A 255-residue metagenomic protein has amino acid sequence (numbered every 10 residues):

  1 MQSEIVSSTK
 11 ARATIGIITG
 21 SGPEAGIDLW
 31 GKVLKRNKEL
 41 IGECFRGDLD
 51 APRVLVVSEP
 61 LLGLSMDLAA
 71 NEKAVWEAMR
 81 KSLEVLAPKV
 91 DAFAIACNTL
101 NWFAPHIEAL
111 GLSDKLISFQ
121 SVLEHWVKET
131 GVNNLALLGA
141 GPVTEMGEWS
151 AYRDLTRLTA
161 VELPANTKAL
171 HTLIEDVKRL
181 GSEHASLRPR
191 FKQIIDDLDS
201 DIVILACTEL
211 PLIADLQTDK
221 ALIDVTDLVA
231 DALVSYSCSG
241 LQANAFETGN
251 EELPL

Functional and structural regions predicted by a protein language model:
M1-L255: Non-catalytic structural scaffold of enzyme domains
